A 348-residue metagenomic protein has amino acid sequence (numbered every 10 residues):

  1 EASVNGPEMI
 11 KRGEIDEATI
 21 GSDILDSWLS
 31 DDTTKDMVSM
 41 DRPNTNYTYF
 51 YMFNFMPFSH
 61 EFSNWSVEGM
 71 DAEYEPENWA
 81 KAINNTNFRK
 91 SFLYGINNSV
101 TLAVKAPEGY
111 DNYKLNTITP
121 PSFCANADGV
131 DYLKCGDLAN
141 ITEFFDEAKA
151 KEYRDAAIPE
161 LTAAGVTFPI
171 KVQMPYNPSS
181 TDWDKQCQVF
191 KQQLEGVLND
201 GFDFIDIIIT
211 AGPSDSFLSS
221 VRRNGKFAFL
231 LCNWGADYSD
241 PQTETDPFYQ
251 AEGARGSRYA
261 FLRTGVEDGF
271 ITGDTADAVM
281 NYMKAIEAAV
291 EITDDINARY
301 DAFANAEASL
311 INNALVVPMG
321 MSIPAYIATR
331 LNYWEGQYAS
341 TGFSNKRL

Functional and structural regions predicted by a protein language model:
E1, R12, N140-A148, D155-A236 (+3 more regions): Ligand/substrate-recognition segments at binding pockets and active sites
E1, S30-P43, Y51-A82, C124-A148 (+4 more regions): Short, solvent-exposed loop/beta-turn-alpha elements that line the ligand-binding surface or hinge of extracytoplasmic
E1-W28: Ligand-site clamp/hinge motif
E14, L29-T33, F55, G95-G109 (+7 more regions): Sec/Tat-exported extracytoplasmic proteins
D16-S22, A228-C232, P318: Paired acidic/hydrophobic, glycine-rich loop segments that form the ligand-binding mouth/hinge of periplasmic-binding
S22-K35, A236-P241: A ligand-binding cleft/hinge motif common to bilobed small-molecule-binding domains
W79-L198, N305: Append "and occasionally in soluble cytosolic enzymes with long acidic Gly/Pro-rich linkers
L102-K105, A156-P178, V279-R330: Bilobed periplasmic-binding protein-like "clamshell/Venus-flytrap" ligand-binding domains
